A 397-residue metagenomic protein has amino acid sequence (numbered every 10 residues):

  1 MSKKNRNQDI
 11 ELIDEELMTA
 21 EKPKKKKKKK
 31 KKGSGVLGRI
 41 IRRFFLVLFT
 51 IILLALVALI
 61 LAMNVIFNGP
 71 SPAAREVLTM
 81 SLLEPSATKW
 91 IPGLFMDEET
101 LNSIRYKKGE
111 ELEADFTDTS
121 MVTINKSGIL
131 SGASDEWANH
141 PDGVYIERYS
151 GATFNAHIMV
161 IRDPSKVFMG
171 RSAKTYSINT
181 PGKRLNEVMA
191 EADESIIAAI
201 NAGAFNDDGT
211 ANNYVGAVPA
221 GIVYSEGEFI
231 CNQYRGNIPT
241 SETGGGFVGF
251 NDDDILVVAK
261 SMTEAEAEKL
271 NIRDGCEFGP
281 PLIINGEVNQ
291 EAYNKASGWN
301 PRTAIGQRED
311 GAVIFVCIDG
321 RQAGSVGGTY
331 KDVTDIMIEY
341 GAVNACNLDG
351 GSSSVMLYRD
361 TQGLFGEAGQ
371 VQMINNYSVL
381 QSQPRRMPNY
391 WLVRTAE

Functional and structural regions predicted by a protein language model:
K3, D9-L17, E21-K28, G33-T240: Zymogen propeptides
T153-A156, D193-S195, T243-G245, E277 (+2 more regions): Extracytoplasmic
T153-A156, P164-K166, N251-I255, Q307-I314: Beta-strand-turn-beta hairpins that frame and shape the catalytic cleft of phosphate-ester-processing enzymes
H157-V160, G203, G246-F250, P281 (+3 more regions): Short beta-strand scaffold segments in enzyme catalytic cores
A173-N179, M262-A267, I318-Q322: Short, solvent-exposed aromatic-acidic interface loops
I197-N201, V248-G249, V257, A304-G306 (+2 more regions): Structural recognition of the beta-strand scaffold that forms the well-ordered cores of secreted hydrolase catalytic
N201, F205-N294: Active-site-adjacent helix-turn-beta-strand microarchitecture at beta-sheet edges that either contains or buttresses
N213-Y234, N289-N344, S353-E397: Conserved, well-ordered active-site substructure
